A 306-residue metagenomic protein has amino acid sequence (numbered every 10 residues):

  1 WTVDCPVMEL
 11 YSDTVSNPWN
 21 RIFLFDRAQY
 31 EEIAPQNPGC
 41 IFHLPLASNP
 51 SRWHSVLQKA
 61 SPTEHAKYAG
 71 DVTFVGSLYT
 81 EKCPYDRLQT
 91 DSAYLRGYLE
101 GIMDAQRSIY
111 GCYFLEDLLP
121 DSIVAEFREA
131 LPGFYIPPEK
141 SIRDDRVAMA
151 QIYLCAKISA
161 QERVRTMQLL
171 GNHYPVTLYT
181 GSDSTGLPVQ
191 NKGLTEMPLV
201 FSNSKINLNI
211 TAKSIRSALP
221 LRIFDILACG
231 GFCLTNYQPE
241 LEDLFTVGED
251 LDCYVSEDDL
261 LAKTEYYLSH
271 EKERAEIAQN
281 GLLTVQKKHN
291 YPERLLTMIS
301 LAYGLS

Functional and structural regions predicted by a protein language model:
W1-P6, N20-L24: Active-site proximal beta-strand in glycosyltransferases
T2-D4, H43-N49, L282: A generic structural motif
V3, F25, V75, L251: Short hydrophobic "strand-cap" motifs at the C-terminus of beta-strands
E9, V15-N17, R27, E31-L44 (+2 more regions): Catalytic binding pocket for nucleotide-activated donors in carbohydrate/polymer assembly enzymes
S12-T14, E64-H65: Short glycine-biased active-site loop of nucleotidyltransferases that positions the nucleotide triphosphate and helps
N20, G70, F224: Residue-level detector of short, conserved catalytic/binding motifs and their immediate flanks
L24-A28, K67: Residues forming well-ordered secondary-structure scaffolds
P35-R216, Q238-L241: Nucleotide-sugar donor-binding catalytic core of glycosyltransferases
